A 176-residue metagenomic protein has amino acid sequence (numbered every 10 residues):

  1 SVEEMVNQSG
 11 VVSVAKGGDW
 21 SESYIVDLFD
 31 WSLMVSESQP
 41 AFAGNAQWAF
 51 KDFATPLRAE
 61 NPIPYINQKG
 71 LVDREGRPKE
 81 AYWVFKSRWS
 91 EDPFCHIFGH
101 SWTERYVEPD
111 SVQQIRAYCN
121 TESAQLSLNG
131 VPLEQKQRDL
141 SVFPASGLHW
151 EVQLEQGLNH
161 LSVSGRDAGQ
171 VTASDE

Functional and structural regions predicted by a protein language model:
S1-L140, P144-Q156, H160, S164-G169: Extended substrate-binding grooves/exosites of carbohydrate-active enzymes
G169-E176: Edge beta-strands of extracellular beta-sandwich domains
